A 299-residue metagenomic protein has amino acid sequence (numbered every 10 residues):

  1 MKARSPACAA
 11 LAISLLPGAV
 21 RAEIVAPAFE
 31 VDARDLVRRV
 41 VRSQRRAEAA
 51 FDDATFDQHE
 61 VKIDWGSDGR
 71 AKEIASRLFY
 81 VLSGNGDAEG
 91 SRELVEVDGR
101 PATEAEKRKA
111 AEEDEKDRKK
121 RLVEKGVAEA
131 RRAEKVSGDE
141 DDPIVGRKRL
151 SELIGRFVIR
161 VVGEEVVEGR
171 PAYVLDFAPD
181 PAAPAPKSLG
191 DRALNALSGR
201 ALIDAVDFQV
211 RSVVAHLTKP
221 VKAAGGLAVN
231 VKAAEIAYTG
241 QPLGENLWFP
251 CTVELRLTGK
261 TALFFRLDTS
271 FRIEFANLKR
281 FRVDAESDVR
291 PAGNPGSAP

Functional and structural regions predicted by a protein language model:
M1-A9: Bacterial N-terminal signal peptides that target proteins for export
C8-G18: Bacterial N-terminal signal peptides
E23-L197, V206-R211, H216-A234, G240-C251 (+1 more regions): Structured extracytoplasmic
A201-L202: A residue-level detector for well-ordered beta-strand positions
